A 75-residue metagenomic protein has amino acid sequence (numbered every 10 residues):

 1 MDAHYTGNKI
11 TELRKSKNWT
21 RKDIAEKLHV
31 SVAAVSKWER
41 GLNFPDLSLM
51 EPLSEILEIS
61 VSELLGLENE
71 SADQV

Functional and structural regions predicted by a protein language model:
M1-S16: A short, Lys/Arg-rich alpha-helix, primarily the initiator
D2, T20, S31-A34, D46 (+1 more regions): Short coil turns linking two alpha-helices in DNA-binding domains
N18-K37, P52: Short alpha-helical DNA-recognition segment
V30, R40, N69: Short, conserved catalytic or interaction motifs in soluble domains
S48-E63: DNA major-groove recognition helix of helix-turn-helix/homeodomain DNA-binding modules
G66-V75: Short, charged recognition helix plus adjacent turn of helix-turn-helix-like nucleic-acid-binding domains
